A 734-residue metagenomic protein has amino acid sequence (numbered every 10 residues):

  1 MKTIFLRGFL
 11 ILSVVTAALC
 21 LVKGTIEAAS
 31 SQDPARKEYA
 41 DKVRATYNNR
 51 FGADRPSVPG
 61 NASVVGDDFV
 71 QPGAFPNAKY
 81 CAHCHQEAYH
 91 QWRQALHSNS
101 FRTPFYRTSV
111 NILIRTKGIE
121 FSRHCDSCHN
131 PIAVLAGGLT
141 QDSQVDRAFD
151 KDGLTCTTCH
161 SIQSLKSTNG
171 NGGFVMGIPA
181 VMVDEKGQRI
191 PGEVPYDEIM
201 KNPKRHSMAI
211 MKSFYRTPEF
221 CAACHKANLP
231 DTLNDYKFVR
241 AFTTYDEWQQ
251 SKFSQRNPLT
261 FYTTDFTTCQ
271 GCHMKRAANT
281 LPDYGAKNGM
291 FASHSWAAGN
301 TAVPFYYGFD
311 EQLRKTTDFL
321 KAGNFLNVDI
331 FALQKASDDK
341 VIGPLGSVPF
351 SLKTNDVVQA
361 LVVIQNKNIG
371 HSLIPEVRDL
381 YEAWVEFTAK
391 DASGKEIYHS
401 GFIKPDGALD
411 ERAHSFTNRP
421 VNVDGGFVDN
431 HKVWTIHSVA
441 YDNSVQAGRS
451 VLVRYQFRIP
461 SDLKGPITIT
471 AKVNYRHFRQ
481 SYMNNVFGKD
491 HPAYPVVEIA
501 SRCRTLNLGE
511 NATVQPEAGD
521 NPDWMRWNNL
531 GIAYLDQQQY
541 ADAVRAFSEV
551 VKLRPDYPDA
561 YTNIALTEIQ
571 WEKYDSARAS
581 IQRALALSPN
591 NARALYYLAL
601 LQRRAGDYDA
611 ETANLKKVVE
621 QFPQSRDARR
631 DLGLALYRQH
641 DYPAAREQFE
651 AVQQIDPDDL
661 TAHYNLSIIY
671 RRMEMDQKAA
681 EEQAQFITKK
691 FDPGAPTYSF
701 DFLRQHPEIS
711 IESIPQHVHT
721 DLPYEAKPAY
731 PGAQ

Functional and structural regions predicted by a protein language model:
S30-P72, A88-F121, G137-A447, V453-P522 (+1 more regions): Primarily the internal scaffold of c-type cytochrome electron-transfer domains, especially repeated/multiheme c-type
W524, P558-D559, A592-R593, R626-D627 (+2 more regions): Helix-start (N-cap) detector for alpha-helical repeat units in TPR-like alpha-solenoids, especially tetratricopeptide
Q537-E549, D556, I569-R583, N590-R593 (+4 more regions): Structural signature of tandem alpha-helical TPR/SEL1-like repeats, specifically the intra-repeat loop/turn
L553, L587, Q621-F622, Q654-I655 (+1 more regions): Structural marker of alpha-solenoid helical repeat scaffolds
Q654, L660, Y664-A695: TPR/TPR-like (Sel1-like) alpha-helical repeat modules
I687, F691-Q734: Intrinsically disordered, low-complexity, charge-biased linker/tail regions
